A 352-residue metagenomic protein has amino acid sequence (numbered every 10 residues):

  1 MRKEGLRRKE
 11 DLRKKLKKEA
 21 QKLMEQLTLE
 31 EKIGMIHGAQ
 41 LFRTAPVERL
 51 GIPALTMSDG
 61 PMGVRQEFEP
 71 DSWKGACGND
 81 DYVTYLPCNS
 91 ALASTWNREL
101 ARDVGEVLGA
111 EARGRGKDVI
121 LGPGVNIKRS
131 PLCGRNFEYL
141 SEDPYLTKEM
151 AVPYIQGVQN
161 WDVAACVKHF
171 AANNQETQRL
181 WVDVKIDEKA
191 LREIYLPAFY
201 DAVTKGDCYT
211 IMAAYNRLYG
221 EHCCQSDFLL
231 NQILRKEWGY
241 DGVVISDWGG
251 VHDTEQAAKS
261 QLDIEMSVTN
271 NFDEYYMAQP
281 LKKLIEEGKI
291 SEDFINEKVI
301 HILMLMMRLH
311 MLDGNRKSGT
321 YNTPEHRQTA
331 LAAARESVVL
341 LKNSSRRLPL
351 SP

Functional and structural regions predicted by a protein language model:
R2-P352: Glycoside hydrolase catalytic-domain context in secreted enzymes
